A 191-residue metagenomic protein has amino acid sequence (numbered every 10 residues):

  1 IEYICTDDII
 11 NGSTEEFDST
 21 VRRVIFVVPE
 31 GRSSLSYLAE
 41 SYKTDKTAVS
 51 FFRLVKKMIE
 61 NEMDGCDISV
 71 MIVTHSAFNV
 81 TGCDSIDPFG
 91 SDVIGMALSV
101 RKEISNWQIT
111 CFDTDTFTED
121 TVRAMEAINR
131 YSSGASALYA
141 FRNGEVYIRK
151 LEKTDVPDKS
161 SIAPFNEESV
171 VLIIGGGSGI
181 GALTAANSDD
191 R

Functional and structural regions predicted by a protein language model:
I1-V21, R32: A short, well-structured beta->alpha microelement
I9-S13, R53-K57, L183: Short alpha-helical segments and helix-capping/turn motifs at coil-helix boundaries
S19-T20, F165-V170: A short, charged/proline- and glycine-enriched loop that marks the coil->beta-strand transition at the N-terminal
I25-S33, H75: Conserved NAD(P)H cofactor-binding loop of Rossmann-fold oxidoreductase domains
S36-K159, S169, D189-D190: Glycine-rich nucleotide cofactor-binding loops and adjacent beta-alpha elements of adenine nucleotide/dinucleotide sites
L172-G176: Conserved N-terminal Rossmann-fold NAD(P)-binding element of oxidoreductases
G177-A186: N-terminal Rossmann NAD(P)H-binding glycine-rich loop of SDR-like oxidoreductase domains
